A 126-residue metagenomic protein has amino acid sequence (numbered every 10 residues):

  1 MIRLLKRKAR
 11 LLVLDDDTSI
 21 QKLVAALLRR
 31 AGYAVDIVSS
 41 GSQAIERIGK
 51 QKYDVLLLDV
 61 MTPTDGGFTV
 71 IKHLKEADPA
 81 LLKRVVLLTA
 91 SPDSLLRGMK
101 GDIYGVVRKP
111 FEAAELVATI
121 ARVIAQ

Functional and structural regions predicted by a protein language model:
M1-R10, A114-Q126: Non-catalytic signal-transmission and effector/linker regions of two-component phosphorelay proteins
Q21, T62-P63: The feature encodes the CheY-like receiver
K22-R30: Charged docking surfaces used in two-component/phosphorelay signaling
G32-S39, R47: Short hydrophobic/Thr-rich beta-strand motif most characteristic of the beta2 strand and flanking loop of CheY-like
S40, G66-V70: Acidic catalytic/metal-coordinating carboxylates
D59: Active-site residues of response regulator receiver
T69, S91-R108, A114, A118: Alpha4 helix (beta4-alpha4-beta5 surface) of REC/receiver domains from two-component response regulators
V86-T89: Hydrophobic/aromatic residues positioned on beta-strands within the core alpha/beta folds
